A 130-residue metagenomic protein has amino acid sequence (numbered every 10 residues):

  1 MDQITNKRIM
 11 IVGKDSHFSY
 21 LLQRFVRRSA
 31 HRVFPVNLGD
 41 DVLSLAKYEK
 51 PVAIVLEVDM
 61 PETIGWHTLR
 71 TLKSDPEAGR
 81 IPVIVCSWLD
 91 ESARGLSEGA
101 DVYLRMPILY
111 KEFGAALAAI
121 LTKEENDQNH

Functional and structural regions predicted by a protein language model:
M1-F18, Q23, L109-H130: Non-catalytic signal-transmission and effector/linker regions of two-component phosphorelay proteins
V12-K14, V36, I54: Conserved sequence signature across two-component system core domains
D15-F34, D40-D41: Two-component/phosphorelay signaling modules centered on CheY-like receiver
P35, E62-T63: Residue-level signal for the "D+5" position in two-component response regulator receiver
S44, W66-G79: Short amphipathic alpha-helix used as the core "switch/output" element in two-component signaling
E49-M60: Active-site beta3 strand of CheY-like receiver
T63-H67, W88-M106, E112-A115: Alpha4 helix (beta4-alpha4-beta5 surface) of REC/receiver domains from two-component response regulators
G79-D90: A short, hydrophobic beta-strand element within the central beta-sheet of small alpha/beta folds
